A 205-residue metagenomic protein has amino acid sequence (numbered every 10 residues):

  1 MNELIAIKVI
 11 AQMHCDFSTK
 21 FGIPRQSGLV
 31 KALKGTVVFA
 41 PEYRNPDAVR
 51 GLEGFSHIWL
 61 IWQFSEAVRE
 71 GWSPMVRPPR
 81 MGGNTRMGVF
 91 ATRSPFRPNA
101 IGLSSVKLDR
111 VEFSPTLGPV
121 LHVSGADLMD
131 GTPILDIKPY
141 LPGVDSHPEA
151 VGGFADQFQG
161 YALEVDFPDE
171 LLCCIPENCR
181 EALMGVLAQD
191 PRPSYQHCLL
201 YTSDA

Functional and structural regions predicted by a protein language model:
M1-P46, L52-G54, P142-A188: Arg/Lys-rich, positively charged N-terminal/basic patches that mediate binding to nucleic acids
L4-V9, F96-S105: Short coil-to-beta-strand transition motifs
Q12, S104-D109, H122, P133: Residues located in well-ordered beta-strands
S18, V111-G118: Short, conserved beta-turn/loop elements at beta-strand boundaries and strand-helix junctions
A48-G102, Y195-L200: Active-site-adjacent substructure of cysteine-protease-like catalytic cores
Q63, F113, A126-L128: An acidic- and aromatic-residue-enriched active-site/binding cleft used to recognize and process polar
L121-A155: Flexible glycine-rich active-site/ligand-binding loops centered on an Asp-His dyad
Y201-A205: Conserved small/polar residues in nucleotide/adenosyl-binding loops
